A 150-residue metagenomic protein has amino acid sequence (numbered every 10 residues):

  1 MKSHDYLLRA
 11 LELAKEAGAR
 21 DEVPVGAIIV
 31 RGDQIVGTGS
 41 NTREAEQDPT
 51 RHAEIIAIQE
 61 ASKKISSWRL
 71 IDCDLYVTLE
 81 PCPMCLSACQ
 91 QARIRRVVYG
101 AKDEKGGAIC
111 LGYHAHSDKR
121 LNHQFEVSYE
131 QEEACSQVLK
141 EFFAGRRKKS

Functional and structural regions predicted by a protein language model:
M1, V23, E44-H52, E80 (+1 more regions): Residues at secondary-structure transition points
M1-A17, P81-S150: Zinc-dependent deaminase
A10, A14-A17, A27, G37 (+2 more regions): Small-residue (primarily alanine) positions within well-ordered alpha-helices, especially packing/interaction faces
D21-V25, I71: Short, basic and Ser/Thr-rich N-terminal targeting/leader segments
V25-D33: Short beta-strand scaffold segments in enzyme catalytic cores
V36-R43: Short beta->alpha transition motifs characteristic of CBS
R43, V77, A101: Residues that line or immediately flank small-molecule/substrate-binding pockets and catalytic motifs
R51, I55-A88: Helix-adjacent hinge/juxtasegments
